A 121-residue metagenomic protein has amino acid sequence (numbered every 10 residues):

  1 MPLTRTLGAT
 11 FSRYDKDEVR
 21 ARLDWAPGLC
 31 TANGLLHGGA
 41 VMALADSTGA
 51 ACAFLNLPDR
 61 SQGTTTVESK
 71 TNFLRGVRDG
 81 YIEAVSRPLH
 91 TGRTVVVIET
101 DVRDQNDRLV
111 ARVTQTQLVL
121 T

Functional and structural regions predicted by a protein language model:
M1-R22, A26: Non-catalytic linker/capping segments at the edges of enzyme domains
R5-L7, D17-V19, G38, G63-S69 (+2 more regions): A generic structural signal for short beta-strands and their flanking turns/coil linkers
K16, A26-L29, S47-A50: Short, charged/polar surface micro-motifs in flexible loops or helix N-caps
L23-W25, F73, V119: Hydrophobic residues in beta-strands and at strand termini
W25-A26, C30-L44: A conserved, well-ordered hydrophobic junction motif at loop->secondary-structure transitions
G39-D59: Active-site helix/loop of acyl-thioester processing domains in fatty-acid/polyketide metabolism, spanning hotdog-fold
C52-E83, P88: Hydrophobic beta-strand-centered segment that forms part of the acyl-chain substrate-binding groove
R75-T121: HotDog/MaoC-like acyl-thioester-processing domains
